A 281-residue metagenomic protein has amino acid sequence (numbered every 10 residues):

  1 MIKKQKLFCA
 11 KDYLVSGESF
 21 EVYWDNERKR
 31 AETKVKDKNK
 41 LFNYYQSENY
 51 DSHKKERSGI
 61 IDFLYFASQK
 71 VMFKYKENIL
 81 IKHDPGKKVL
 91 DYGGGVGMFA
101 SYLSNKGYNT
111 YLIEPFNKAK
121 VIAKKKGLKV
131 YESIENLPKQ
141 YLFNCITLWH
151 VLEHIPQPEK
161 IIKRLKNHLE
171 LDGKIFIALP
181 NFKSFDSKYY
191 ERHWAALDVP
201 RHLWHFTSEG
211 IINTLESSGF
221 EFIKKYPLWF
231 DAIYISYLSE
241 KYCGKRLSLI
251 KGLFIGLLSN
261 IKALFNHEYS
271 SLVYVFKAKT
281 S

Functional and structural regions predicted by a protein language model:
M1-W149, E159-I162, P227-L228, S239-K241 (+2 more regions): Conserved N-terminal segment of class I S-adenosyl-L-methionine
I2-K3, S208-Y226, K251: A SAM-dependent methyltransferase catalytic signature shared across enzymes that methylate proteins
W149-P156, A178, R201: Short catalytic micro-motifs in class I SAM-dependent methyltransferases
P156-K160, S187: Short N-terminal helix/helix-N-cap motif within the alpha/beta-hydrolase-1
E159-F176: A short glycine-rich, Lys/Arg-flanked "PGG" loop and its adjoining helix->strand segment in the class I
F176-W204, E209-L215, Y237-K241: Short, glycine-/aromatic-enriched active-site segment of Class I SAM-dependent methyltransferases
I223-G252: Conserved catalytic loop of SAM-dependent methyltransferase domains
K245-E268, L272: A transmembrane-helix-recognition feature enriched in membrane-embedded lipid enzymes and envelope glyco-/phospholipid
